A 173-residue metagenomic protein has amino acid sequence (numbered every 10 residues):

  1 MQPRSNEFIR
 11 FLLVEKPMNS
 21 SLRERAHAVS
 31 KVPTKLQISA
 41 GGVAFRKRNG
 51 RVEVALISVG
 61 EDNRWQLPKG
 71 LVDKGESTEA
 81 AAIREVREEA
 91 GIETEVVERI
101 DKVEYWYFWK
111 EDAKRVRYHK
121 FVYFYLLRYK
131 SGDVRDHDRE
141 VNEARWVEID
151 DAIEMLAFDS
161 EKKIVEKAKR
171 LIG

Functional and structural regions predicted by a protein language model:
F8-N49, K114: Acidic, metal-coordinating catalytic segment for phosphate/diphosphate chemistry, firing primarily on the Nudix
I38-A40, V52, V122-Y123, N142: Change "...and in nucleic-acid phosphodiester-cleaving endonucleases..." to "...and in nucleic-acid processing enzymes
N49-G50, E61-R64, D73, K102-W106 (+1 more regions): Short, charged/polar surface micro-motifs in flexible loops or helix N-caps
R51-E95: Conserved Nudix-box catalytic region and its N-terminal flanking loop in Nudix hydrolases and closely related
G91-G132: Active-site segment of metal-dependent pyrophosphate-handling enzymes, primarily the Nudix hydrolase catalytic core
F124, R128, R135-V165: NUDIX/MutT-family hydrolases
